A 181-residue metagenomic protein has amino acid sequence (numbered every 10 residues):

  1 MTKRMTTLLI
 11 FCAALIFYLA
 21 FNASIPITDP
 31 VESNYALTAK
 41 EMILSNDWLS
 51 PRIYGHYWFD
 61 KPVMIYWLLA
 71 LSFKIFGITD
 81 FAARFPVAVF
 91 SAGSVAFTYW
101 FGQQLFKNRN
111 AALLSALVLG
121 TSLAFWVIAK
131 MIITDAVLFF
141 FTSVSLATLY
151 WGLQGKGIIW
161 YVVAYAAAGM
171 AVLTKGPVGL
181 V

Functional and structural regions predicted by a protein language model:
M1-V181: Membrane-integral, polyisoprenol-dependent glycosyltransferases of the GT-C/oligosaccharyltransferase superfamily
